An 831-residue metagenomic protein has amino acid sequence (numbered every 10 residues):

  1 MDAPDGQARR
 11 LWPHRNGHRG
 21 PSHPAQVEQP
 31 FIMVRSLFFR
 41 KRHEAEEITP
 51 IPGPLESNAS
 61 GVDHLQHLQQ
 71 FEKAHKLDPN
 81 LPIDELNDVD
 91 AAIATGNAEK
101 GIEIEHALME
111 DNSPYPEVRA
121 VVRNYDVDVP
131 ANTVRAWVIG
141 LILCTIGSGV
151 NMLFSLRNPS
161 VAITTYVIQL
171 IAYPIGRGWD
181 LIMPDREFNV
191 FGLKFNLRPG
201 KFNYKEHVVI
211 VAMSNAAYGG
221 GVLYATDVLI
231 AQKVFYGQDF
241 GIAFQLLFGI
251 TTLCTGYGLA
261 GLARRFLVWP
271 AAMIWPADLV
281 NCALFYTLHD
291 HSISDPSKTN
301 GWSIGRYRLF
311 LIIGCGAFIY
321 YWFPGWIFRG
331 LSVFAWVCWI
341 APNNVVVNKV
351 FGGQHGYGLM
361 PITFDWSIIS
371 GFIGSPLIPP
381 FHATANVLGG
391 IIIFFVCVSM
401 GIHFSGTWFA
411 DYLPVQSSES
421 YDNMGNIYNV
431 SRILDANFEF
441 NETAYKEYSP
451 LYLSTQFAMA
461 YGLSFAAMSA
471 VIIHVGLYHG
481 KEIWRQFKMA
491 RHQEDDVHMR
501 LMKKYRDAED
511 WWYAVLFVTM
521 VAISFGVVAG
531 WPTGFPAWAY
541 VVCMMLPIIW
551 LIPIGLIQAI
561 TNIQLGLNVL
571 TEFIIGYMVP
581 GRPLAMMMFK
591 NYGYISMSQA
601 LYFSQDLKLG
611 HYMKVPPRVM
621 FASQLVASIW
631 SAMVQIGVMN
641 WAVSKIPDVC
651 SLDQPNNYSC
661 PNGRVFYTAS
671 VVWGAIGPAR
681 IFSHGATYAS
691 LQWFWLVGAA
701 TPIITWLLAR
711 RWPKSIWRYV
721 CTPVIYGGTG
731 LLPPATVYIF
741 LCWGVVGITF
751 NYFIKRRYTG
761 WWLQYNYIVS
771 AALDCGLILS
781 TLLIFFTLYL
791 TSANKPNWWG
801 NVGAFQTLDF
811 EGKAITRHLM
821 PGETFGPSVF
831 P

Functional and structural regions predicted by a protein language model:
D2-P831: Alpha-helical multipass membrane-protein architecture
